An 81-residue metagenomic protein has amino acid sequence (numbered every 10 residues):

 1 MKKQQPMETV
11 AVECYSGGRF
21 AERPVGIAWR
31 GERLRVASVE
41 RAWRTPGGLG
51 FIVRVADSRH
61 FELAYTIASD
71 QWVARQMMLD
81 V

Functional and structural regions predicted by a protein language model:
M1-V81: Cysteine-centric segments in proteins
